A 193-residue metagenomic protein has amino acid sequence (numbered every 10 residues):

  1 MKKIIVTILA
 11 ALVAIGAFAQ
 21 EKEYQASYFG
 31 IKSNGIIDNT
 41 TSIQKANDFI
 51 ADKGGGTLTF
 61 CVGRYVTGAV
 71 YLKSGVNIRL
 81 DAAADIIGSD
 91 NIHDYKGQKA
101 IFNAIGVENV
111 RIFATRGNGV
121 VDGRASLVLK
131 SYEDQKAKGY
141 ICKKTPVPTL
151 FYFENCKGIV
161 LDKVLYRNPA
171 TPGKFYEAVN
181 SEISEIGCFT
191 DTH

Functional and structural regions predicted by a protein language model:
M1-K22: Bacterial Sec-dependent N-terminal signal peptides
F18-H193: Extracellular/periplasmic carbohydrate-active domains that bind, remodel, or depolymerize complex polysaccharides
